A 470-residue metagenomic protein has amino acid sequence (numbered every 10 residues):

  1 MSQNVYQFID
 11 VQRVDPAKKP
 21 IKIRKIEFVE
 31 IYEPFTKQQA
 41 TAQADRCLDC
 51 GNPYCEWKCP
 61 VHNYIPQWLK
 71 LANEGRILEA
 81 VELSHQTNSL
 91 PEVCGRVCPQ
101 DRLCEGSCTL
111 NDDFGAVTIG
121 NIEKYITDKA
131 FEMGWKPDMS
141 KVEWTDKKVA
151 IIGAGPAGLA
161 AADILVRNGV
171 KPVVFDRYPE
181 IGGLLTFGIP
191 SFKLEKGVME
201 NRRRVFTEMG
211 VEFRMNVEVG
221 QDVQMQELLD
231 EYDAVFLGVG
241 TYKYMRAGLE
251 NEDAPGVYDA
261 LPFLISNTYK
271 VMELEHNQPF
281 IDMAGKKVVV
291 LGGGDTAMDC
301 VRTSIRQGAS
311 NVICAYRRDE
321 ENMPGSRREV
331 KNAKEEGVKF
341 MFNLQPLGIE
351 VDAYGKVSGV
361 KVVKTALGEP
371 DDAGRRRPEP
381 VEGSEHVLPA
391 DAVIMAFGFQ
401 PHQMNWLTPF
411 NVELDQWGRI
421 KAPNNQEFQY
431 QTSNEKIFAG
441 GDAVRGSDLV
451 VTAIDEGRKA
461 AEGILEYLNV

Functional and structural regions predicted by a protein language model:
Y6-E33, H62-E74, L83-H85, D112 (+8 more regions): Beta1-alpha1 glycine-rich phosphate/pyrophosphate-binding loop at the start of Rossmann-like nucleotide-binding domains
R24-A42, Y64-R96, D113-E143, T268: Ferredoxin-type iron-sulfur electron-transfer modules in oxidoreductases and energy-metabolism complexes
D45-Y64, S89-D112: Local cysteine-cluster metal-coordination motifs and their immediate loop/turn environment, predominantly Fe-S cluster
E79, E143-I152, E200-L249, G348-V357 (+3 more regions): Feature captures the FAD/FMN-dependent oxidoreductase FAD-binding
S89, G155-P156, G294-T296, A443-V444: Residue-level detector of alpha-helix initiation sites
I126-E143, R204-Q221, Y244-Q307, Q416-F428 (+1 more regions): Glycine-rich dinucleotide-binding loop and its adjacent helix/turn
D253-G285, P370-S447: FAD-site-proximal beta/loop scaffold in flavoenzymes
C300, A443-N469: A conserved FAD-binding loop/helix module that cradles the flavin
